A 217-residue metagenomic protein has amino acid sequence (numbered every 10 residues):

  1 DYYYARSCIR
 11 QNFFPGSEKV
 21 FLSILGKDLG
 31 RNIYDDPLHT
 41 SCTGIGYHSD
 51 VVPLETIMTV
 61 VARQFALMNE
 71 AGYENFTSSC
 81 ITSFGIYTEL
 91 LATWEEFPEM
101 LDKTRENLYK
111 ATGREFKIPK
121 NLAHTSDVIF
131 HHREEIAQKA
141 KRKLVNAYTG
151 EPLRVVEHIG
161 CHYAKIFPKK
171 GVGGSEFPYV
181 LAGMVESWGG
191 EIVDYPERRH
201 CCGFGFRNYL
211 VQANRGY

Functional and structural regions predicted by a protein language model:
D1-Y217: Iron-sulfur cluster-binding electron-transfer modules in prokaryotic oxidoreductases
